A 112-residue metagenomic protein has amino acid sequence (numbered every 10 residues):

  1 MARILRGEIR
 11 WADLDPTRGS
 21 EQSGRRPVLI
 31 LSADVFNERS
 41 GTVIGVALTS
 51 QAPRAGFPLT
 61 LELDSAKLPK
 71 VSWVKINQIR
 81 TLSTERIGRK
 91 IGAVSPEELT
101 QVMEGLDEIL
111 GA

Functional and structural regions predicted by a protein language model:
M1-A112: Conserved functional hotspots at enzyme active or ligand-binding sites that engage polyanionic ligands
